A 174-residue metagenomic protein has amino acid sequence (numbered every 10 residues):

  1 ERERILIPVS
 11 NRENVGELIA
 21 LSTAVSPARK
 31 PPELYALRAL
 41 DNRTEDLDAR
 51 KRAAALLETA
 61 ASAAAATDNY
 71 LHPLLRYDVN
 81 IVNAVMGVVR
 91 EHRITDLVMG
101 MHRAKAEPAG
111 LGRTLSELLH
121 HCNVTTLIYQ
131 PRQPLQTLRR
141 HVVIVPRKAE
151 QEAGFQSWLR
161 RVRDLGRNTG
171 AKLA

Functional and structural regions predicted by a protein language model:
E1-E17, P31, T95-D96, M101-A174: Intrinsically disordered or low-complexity boundary/linker segments at protein termini and domain junctions
R2-H72, D78, K148-V162, G166-G170: Non-transmembrane accessory domains of multi-pass membrane transporters/channels
R43-T44, I81, A106, Q136: Generic structural signal for helix capping and beta-alpha/helix-loop junctions
R52, G87-E91, H141-V143: Short, surface-exposed amphipathic charged segments that create phosphate/polyanion-binding patches used for binding
A66-L97: Structural beta-alpha unit
